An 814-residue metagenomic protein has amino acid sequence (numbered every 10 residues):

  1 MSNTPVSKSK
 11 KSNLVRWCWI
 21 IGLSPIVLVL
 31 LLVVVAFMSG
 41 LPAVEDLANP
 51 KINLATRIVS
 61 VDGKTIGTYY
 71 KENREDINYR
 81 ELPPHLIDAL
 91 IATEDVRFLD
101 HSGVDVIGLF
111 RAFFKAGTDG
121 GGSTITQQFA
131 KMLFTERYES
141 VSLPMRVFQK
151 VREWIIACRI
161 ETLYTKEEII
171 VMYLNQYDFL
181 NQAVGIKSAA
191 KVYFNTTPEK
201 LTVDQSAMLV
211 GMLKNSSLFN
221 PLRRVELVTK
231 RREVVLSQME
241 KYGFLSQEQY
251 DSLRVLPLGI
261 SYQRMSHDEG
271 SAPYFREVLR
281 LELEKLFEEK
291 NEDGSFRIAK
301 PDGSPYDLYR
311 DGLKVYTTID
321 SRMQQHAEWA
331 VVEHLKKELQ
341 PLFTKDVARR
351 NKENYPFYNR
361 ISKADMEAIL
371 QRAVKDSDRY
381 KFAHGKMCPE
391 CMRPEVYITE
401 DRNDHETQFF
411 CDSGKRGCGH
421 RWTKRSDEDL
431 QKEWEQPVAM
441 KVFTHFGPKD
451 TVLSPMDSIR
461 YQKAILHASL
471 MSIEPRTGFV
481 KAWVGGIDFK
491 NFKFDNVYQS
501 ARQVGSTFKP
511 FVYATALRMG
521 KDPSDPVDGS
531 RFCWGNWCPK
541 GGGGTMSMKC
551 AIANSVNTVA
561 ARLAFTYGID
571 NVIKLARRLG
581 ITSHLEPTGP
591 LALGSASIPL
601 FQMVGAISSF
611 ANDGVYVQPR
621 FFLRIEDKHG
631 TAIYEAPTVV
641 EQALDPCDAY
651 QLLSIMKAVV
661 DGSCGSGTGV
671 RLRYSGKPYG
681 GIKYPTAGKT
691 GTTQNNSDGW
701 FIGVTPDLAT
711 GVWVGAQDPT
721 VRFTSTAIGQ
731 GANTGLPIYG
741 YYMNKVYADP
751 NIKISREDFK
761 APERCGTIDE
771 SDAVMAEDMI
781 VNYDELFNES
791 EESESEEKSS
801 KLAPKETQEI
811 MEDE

Functional and structural regions predicted by a protein language model:
M1-V59, R97, E338: N-terminal type II signal-anchor transmembrane helix that functions as the membrane-insertion/stop-transfer segment
V6, N53-A55, V59-I260, S266-G270 (+9 more regions): Peptidoglycan glycan-strand catalytic modules in the bacterial/periplasmic cell-wall system
E75-R80, Q462-A468, N491-F511, S524-P526 (+2 more regions): Short active-site loop at a secondary-structure junction that contains or immediately precedes the catalytic residue(s)
L90-I91, M239, A327, T477-G478 (+6 more regions): Active-site SXXK
L99-G108, V184-K187, S246-D251, F494 (+3 more regions): Short, well-structured active-site flanking segments
K115-S140, E199, Q263-F275, K521-V572 (+4 more regions): Conserved catalytic neighborhood of penicillin-recognizing serine enzymes
S246-D378, T399: Non-catalytic structural connector segments
S321-K337, K363-D376, Y380-E390, Y397-G414 (+6 more regions): A penicillin-recognizing enzyme superfamily signal
